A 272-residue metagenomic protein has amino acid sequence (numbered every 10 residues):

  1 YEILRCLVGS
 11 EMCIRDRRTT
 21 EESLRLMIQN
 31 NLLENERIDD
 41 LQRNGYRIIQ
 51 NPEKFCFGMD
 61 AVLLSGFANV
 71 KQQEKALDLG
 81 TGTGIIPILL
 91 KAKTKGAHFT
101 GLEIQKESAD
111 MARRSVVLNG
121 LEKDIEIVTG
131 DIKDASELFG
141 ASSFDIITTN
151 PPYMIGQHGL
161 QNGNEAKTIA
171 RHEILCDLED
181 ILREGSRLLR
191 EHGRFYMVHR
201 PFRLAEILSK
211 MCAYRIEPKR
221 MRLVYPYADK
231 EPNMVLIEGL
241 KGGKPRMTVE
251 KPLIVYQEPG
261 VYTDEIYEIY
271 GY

Functional and structural regions predicted by a protein language model:
Y1-D16: Single conserved hydrophobic/aromatic residue that forms the stacking wall/gate of nucleotide- or nucleobase-binding
V8, E21-E22: Acidic, Ala/Val/Gly-enriched low-complexity intrinsically disordered segments
Q29-K71: Class I SAM-dependent transferase core
I49, E126-V128, K219-R222: General small-molecule cofactor/ligand-binding pocket signal
G66-L160, R183: Conserved SAM/SAH cofactor-binding pocket of Class I
P151-D180: Mobile active-site "lid"/loop adjacent to the S-adenosyl-L-methionine
L175-P226, K230-P232: Conserved Class I SAM-dependent methyltransferase catalytic core
E231-Y272: SAM/dcSAM-binding transferase cores
